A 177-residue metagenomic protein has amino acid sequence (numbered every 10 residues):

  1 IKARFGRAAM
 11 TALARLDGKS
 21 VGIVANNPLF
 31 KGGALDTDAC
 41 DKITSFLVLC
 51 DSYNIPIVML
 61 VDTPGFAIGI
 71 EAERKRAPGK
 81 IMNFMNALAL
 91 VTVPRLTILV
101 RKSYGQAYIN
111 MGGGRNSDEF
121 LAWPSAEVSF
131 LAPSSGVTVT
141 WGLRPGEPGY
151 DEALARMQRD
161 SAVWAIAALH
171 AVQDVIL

Functional and structural regions predicted by a protein language model:
I1-L177: Ligand-binding clefts of soluble mixed alpha/beta catalytic domains
